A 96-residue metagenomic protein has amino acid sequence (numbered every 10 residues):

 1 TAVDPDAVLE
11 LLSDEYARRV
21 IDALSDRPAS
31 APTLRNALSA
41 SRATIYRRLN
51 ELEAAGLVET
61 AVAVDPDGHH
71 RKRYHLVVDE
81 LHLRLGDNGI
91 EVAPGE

Functional and structural regions predicted by a protein language model:
T1-R18: Short alpha-helical segments that sit at the start of domains
E15-A17, D26-S30: Short capping segments at the starts of secondary-structure elements
V20, T33-S39, L52: A short acidic, leucine-rich amphipathic alpha-helix
R27, S41-Y46: Short coil turns linking two alpha-helices in DNA-binding domains
L49: DNA major-groove recognition helix of helix-turn-helix
G56: Glycine-centered, phosphate/nucleic-acid-interacting loop/turn motifs that mediate DNA/RNA or nucleotide
T60: Short beta-strand "wing" residues that participate in macromolecule-binding interfaces
P66-E96: Conserved segment of winged-helix/HTH DNA-binding domains
